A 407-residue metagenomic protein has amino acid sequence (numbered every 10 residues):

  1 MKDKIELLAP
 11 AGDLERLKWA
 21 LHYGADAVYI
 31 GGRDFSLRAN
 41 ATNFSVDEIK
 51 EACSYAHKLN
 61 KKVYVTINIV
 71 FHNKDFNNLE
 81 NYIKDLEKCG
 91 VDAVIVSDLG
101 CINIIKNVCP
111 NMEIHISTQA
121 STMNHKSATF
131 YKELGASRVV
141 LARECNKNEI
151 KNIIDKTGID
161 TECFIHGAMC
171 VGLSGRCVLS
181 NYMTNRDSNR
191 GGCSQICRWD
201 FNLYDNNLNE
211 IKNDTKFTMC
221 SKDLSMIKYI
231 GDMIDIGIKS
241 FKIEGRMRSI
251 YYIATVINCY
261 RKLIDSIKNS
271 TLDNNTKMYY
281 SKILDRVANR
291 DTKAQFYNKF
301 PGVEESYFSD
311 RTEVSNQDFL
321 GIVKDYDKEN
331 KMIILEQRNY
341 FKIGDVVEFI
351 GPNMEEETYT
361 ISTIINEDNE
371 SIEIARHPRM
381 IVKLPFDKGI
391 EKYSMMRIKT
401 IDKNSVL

Functional and structural regions predicted by a protein language model:
M1-H22, A27-I30, D34, C53 (+6 more regions): Surface-exposed amphipathic alpha-helical tracts and adjacent flexible/coil segments at the periphery of soluble enzymes
R38-Y55: Glycine-rich, positively charged N-terminal anion/phosphate-binding segment
A41-V46, N77-I83: Glycine-rich loop at the start of a catalytic domain that most often binds anionic cofactors/ligands
V65-T66, V96, I116-T118: Short beta-strand elements of ligand-binding domains
N77, N111-M112, I116-H125: Gly/Gly-Pro- and Ser/Thr-rich, intrinsically disordered tail segments characteristic of DNA damage-repair and tolerance
G100-C101: Alpha-helix capping/helix-boundary segments
